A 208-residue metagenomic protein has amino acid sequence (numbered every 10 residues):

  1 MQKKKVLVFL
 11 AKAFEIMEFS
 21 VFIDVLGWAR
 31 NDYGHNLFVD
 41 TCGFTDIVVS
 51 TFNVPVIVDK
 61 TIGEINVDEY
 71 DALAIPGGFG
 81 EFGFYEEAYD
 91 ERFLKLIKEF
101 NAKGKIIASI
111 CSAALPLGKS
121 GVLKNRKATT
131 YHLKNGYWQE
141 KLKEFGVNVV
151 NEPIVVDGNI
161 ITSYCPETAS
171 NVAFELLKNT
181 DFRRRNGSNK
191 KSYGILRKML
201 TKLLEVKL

Functional and structural regions predicted by a protein language model:
M1-K103, L115-V122, K141-N151, N159-L208: Extended, subdomain-level signal for the structured scaffold at the beginning of enzyme domains
I110-C111: Short, thiol/selenol-centered motifs that function as redox-active sites or metal-ligating centers
T129-T130, T162: Ser/Thr-centric signal marking residues that sit in or immediately flank functional binding/regulatory motifs
H132-G136: Short, acidic/turn-prone active-site loops that include or flank metal/cofactor- and phosphate-binding residues
V156: Active-site anion-handling motifs in enzyme catalytic cores
